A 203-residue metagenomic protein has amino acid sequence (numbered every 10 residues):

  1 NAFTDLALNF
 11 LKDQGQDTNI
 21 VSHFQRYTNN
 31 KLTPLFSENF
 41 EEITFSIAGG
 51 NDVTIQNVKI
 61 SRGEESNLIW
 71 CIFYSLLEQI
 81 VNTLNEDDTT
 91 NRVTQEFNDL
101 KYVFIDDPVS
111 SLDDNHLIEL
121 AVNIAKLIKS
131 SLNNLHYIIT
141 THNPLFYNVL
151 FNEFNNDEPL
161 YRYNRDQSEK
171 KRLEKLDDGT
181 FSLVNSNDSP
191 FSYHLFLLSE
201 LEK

Functional and structural regions predicted by a protein language model:
N1-R62, Q79-K101: Extended helical coiled-coil dimerization/tether regions that scaffold and oligomerize large DNA-maintenance assemblies
F3, Q16, I20, H142 (+1 more regions): Alpha-helical structural motif
D17-T18, N143, E158, K203: Short, structured coil/loop segments at alpha-helix boundaries
V58-T180: Switch/communication elements of ASCE P-loop NTPase nucleotide-binding domains
N152-N155, K171-K203: Acidic, Mg2+-coordinating catalytic modules of nucleic-acid enzymes
